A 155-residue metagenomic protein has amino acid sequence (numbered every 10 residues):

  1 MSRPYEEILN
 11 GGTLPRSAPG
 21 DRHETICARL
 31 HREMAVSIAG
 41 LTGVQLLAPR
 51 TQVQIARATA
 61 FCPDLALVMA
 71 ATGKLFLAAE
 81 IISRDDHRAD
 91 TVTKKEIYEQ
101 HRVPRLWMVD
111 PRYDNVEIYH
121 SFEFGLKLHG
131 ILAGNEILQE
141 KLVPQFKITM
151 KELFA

Functional and structural regions predicted by a protein language model:
M1-A155: Gly/Pro/Ser/Thr-rich low-complexity, intrinsically disordered segments predominantly at protein N-termini
